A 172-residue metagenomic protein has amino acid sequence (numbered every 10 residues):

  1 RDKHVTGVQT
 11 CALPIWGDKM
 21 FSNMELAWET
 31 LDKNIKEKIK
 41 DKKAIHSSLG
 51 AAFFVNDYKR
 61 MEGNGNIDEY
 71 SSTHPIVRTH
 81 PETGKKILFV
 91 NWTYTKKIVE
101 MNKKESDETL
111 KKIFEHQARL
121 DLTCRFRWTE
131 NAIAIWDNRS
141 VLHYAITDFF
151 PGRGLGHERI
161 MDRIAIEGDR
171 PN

Functional and structural regions predicted by a protein language model:
R1-C11: Single conserved hydrophobic/aromatic residue that forms the stacking wall/gate of nucleotide- or nucleobase-binding
A12-I133, N138-N172: Non-heme Fe(II) oxygenase catalytic core, chiefly the N-lobe of the double-stranded beta-helix
